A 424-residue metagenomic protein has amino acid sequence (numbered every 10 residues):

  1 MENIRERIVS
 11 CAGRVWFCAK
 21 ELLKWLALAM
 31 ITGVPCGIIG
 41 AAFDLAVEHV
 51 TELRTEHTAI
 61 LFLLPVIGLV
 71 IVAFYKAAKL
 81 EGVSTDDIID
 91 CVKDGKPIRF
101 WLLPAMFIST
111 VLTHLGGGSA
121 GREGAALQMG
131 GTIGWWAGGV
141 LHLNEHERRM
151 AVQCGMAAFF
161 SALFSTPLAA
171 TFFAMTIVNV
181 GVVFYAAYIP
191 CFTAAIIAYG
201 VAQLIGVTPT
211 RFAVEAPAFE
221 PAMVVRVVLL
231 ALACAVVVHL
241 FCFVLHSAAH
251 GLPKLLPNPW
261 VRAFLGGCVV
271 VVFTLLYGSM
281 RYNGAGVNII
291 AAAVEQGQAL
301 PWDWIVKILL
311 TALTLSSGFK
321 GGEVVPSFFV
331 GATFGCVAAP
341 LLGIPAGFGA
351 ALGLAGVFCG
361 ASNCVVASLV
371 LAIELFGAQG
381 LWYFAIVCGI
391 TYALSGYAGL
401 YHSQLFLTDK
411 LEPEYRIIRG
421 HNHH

Functional and structural regions predicted by a protein language model:
M1-H424: Alpha-helical transmembrane segments and immediately membrane-proximal extracytoplasmic
